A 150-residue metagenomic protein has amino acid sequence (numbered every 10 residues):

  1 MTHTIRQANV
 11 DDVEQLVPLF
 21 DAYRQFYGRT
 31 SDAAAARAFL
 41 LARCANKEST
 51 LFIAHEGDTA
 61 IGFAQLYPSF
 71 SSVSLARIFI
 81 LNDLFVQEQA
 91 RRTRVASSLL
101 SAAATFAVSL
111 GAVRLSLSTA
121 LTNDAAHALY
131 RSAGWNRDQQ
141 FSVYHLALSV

Functional and structural regions predicted by a protein language model:
T4-P18: A short beta-loop-alpha structural element at the N-terminal edge of CoA-dependent acyl/N-acetyltransferase catalytic
V17-A42: Conserved GNAT-fold acetyl-CoA-binding loop/helix
L41-I53, I80: A short helix-loop-beta-strand connector motif used in the catalytic cores of GNAT acetyltransferases and, in some
I53, T59-P68: Conserved beta-strand in the GNAT
V86, R92-T105, A128, S132: Conserved acetyl-CoA-binding loop-helix of GNAT-fold acetyltransferases
V108-S118: Conserved GNAT acetyl-CoA-binding A-motif
L117-A126, H145-L148: Conserved beta-strand-loop-alpha-helix junction that forms the acyl-donor binding cleft
R131-Q140: Conserved acetyl-CoA-binding loop of GNAT-fold acetyltransferases
